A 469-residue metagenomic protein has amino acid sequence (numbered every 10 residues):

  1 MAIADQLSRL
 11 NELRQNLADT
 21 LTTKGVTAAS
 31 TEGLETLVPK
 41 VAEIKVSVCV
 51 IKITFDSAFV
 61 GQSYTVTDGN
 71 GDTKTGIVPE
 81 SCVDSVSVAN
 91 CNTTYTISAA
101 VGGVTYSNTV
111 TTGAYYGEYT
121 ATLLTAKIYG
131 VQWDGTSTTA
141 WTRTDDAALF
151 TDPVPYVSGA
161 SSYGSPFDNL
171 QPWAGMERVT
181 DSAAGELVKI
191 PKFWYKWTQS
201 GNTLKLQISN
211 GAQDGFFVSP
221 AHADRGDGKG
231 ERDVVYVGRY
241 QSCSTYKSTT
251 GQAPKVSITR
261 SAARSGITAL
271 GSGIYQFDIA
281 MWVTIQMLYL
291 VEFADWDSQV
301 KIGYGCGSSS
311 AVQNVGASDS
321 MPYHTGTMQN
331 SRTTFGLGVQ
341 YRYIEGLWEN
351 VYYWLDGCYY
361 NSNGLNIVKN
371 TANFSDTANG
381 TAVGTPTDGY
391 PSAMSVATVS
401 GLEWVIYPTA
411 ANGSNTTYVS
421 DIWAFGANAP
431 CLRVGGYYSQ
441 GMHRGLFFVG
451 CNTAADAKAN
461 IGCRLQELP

Functional and structural regions predicted by a protein language model:
M1-V48, A114-E118, T122-T125: Short, low-complexity N-terminal tether/leader segments at secretion or assembly junctions of large, surface-exposed
V48-F59: A short, amphipathic beta-strand motif
N70-S85: Short, acidic Ser/Thr/Gly-rich low-complexity loop/linker segments typical of extracellular and cell-surface proteins
I77-E80, A100-A126: Structured interaction patches on ligand/partner-binding surfaces of diverse proteins
D84, C91-G102: A short, solvent-exposed beta-strand micro-motif common in secreted/extracellular proteins
L124-K189, Y195-W197, I274: GGW-centered surface loops in extracellular recognition modules
S182-A184, G211-L347, N452-A454: Short aromatic-cysteine micro-motif
V283, Y304-H324, N330-S331, L347-Y360 (+1 more regions): C-terminal, surface-exposed recognition/capping segments
